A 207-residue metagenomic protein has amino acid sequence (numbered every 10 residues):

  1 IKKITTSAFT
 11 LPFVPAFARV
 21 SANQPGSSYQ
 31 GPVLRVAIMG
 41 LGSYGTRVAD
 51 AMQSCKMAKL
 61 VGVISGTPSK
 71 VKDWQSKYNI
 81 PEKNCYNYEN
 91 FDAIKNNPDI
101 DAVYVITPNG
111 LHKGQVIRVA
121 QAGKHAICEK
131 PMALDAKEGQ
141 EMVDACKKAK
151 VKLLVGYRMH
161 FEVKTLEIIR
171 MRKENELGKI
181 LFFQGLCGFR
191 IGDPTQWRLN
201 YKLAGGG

Functional and structural regions predicted by a protein language model:
K3-S28, P32: Structured beta-strand/loop patches that form or line metal/cofactor-binding pockets in enzymes
A22-I80: N-terminal Rossmann-like dinucleotide-binding module
S43, M159-G207: Predominantly a Rossmann-like dinucleotide-binding segment in NAD(P)-dependent oxidoreductases
M57, N84, D99, E176-K179: Glycine-centered tight turns that cap/initiate beta-strands
G62, A102, F182: Short, Asp-centered acidic motifs that coordinate Mg2+ and/or phosphate in catalytic or ligand-binding sites
N84-A145: Beta-loop-alpha module in the N-terminal Rossmann-like domain of NAD(P)-dependent dehydrogenases, especially those
L111, P131, V155-F161: Rossmann-like NAD(P)(H) cofactor-binding subdomain of soluble oxidoreductases
E141-R158, L177-G185: Rossmann-fold dehydrogenase core element
